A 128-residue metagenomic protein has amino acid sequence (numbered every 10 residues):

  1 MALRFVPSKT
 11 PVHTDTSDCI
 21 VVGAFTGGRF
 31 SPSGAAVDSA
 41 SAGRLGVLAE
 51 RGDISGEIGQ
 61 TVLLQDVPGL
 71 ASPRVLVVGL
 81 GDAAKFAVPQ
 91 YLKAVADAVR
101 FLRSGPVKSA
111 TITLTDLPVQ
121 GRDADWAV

Functional and structural regions predicted by a protein language model:
M1-V128: Glycine-/small-residue-enriched capping loops at alpha/beta junctions
